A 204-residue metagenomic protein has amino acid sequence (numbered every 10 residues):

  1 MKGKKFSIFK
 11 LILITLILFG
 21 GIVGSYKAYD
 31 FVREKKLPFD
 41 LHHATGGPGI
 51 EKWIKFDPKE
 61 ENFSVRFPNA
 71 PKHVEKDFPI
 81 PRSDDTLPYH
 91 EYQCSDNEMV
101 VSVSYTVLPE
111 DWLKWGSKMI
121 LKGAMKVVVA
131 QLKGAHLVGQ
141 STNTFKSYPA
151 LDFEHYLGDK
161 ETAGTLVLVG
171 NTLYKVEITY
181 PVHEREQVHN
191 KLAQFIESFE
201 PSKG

Functional and structural regions predicted by a protein language model:
K2-Y89, D96, Q131-L137, T142-F145 (+3 more regions): N-terminal targeting sequences that direct proteins away from the cytosol to non-cytosolic compartments
Y89-I120: A short acidic-to-branched-hydrophobic micro-motif
L108-K133, L192: Long, charged/polar, surface-exposed segments that mediate recognition or autoinhibition
S147, L151-F153: Extended beta-strand-rich segments in extracellular/periplasmic secretory proteins, especially within noncatalytic
